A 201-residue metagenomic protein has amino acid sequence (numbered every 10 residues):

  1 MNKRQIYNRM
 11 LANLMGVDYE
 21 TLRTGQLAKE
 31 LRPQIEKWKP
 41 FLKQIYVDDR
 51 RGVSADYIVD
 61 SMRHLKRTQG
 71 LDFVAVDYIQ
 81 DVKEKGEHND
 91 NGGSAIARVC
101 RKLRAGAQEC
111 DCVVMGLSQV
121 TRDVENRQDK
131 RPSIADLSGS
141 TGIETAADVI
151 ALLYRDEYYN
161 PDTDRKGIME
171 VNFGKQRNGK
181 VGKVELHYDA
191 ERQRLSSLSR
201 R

Functional and structural regions predicted by a protein language model:
M1-G70, E84, V184-H187: Cytosolic-facing regulatory segments adjacent to core modules
M1-Q5, V47-E170, R194, R200-R201: P-loop NTPase motor core
N13, V17, I150, Q176 (+1 more regions): Phosphate/oxyanion-binding loops and surfaces in catalytic or ligand/nucleic-acid-binding neighborhoods
D18, L27-A28, T121, S133 (+2 more regions): Alpha-helix initiation/capping motif
K37, G142-I143, T163, K175-N178: A general structural signal for short secondary-structure junctions and capping/turn motifs
F173, N178-R201: NTP-binding/hydrolysis catalytic cores, primarily Walker-type P-loop NTPases
